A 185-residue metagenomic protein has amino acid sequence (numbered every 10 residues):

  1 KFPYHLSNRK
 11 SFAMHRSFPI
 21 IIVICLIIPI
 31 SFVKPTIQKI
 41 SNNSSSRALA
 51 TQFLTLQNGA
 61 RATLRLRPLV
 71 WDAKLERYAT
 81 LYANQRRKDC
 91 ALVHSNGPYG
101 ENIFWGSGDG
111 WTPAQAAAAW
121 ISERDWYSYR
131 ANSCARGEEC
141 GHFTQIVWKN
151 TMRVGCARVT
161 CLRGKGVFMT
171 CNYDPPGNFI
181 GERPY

Functional and structural regions predicted by a protein language model:
Y4-S7: Intrinsic disorder
R9-A13: Helix-loop boundary elements of multi-pass alpha-helical membrane proteins
R16-S31: Cleavable N-terminal signal peptides of Sec/SRP-targeted secreted and luminal proteins
T36-G100: Short, well-ordered surface patches within globular domains
F53, V70, N102-W105, G155 (+1 more regions): Structural recognition of the beta-strand scaffold that forms the well-ordered cores of secreted hydrolase catalytic
A91-H94, F104, F143-V147: A structural signal for short loop-to-beta-strand junctions that line the ligand-binding cleft of periplasmic/secreted
P98-Y99, D109-Y185: Disulfide-stabilized extracellular recognition modules
